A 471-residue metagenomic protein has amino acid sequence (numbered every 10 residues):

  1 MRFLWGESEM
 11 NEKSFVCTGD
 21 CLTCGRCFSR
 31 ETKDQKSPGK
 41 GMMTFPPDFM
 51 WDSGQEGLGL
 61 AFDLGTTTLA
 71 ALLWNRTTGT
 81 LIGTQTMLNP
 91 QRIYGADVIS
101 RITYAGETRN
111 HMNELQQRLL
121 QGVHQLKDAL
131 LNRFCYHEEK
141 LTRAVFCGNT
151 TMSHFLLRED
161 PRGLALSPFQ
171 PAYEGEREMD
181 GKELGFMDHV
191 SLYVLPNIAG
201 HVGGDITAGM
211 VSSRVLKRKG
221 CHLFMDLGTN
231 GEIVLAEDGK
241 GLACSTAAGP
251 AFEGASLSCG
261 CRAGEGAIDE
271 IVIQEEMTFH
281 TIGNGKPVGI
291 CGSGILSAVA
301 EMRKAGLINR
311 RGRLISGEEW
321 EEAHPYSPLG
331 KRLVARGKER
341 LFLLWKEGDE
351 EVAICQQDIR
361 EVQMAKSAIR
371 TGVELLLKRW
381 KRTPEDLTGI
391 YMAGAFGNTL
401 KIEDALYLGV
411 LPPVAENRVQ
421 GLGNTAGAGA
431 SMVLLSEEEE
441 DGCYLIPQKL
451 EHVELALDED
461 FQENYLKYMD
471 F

Functional and structural regions predicted by a protein language model:
M1-A61, T66, T78, M112-L120 (+7 more regions): Nucleotide/phosphate-binding catalytic cleft detector across ATP-hydrolyzing and phosphate-transferring enzymes
G65, A71, G79-D97, R162-E176 (+3 more regions): Glycine-rich phosphate-binding loop of actin/hexokinase-like ATP-binding domains
P90-R133, S256, A267-V272, E361-M364 (+1 more regions): N-terminal phosphate-binding loop and adjacent alpha-helix
H137-N149, V299, E385-G394: Short glycine-rich phosphate-binding loop at a beta-alpha junction
G148-G163, P325-G330, R382, G394-P413 (+1 more regions): Short glycine/threonine-rich loop-to-helix capping motif typified by GTGT followed within a few residues by an Asp-Pro
P196-S212, Q363-S367, R418-A456: Glycine-rich phosphate-binding/hydrolytic loop that grips phosphoryl groups
E237-G239, L257, R382-I446: Catalytic phosphate/nucleotide-handling subdomain of diverse soluble enzymes
K304-W380: A contiguous, well-structured pocket-lining segment that forms one wall/lid of small-molecule binding clefts in soluble
